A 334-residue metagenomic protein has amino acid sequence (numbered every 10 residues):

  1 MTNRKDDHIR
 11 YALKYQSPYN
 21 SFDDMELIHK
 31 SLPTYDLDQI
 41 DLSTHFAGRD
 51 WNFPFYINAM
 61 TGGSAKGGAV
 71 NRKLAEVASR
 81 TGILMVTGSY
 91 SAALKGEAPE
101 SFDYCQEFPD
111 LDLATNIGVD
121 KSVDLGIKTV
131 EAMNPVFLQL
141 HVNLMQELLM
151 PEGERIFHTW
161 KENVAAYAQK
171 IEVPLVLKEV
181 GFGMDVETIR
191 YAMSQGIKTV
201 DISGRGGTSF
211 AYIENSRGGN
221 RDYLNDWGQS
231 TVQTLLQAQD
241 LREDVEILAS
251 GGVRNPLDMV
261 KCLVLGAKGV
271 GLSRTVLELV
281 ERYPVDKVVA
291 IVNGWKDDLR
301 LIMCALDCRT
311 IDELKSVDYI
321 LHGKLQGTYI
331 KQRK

Functional and structural regions predicted by a protein language model:
M1-W51, K324-Q326, I330-R333: An N-cap/entry alpha-helix motif that binds or orients negatively charged groups
M1-Y15, V276-K334: C-terminal extensions of enzymes
F55-N58, I83-G88, L111-I117, V136 (+5 more regions): Hydrophobic faces of well-ordered beta-strands that scaffold small-molecule active sites in alpha/beta enzyme cores
I57, A78, L138, V200 (+3 more regions): Conserved, mostly hydrophobic/aromatic
P99-A114, F157-V176, R221-I247, N293-I302: Alpha-helix-loop-beta-strand connector modules within alpha/beta enzyme cores
V123-A132, F182-T199, Q237-E243, A249 (+1 more regions): Catalytic cores of alpha/beta
H141-Q146, I197-I213, G228, G252-N255 (+1 more regions): Glycine-rich phosphate-binding active-site loops on the catalytic face of alpha/beta enzymes
L148-E162, Y212-V232, E281-D286: Glycine-rich tight-turn/loop motif centered on a GG-T
